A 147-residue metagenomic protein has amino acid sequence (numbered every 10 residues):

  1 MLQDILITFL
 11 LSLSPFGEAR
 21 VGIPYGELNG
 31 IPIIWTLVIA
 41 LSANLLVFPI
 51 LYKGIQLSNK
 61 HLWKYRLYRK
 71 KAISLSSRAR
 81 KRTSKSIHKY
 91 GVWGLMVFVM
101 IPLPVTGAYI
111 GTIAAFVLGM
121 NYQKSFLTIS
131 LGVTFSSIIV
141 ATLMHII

Functional and structural regions predicted by a protein language model:
M1-T8, N29-V99, M120-K124, S130 (+1 more regions): Membrane-interfacial helix-loop-helix
L13-Y25, P102-I113: Transmembrane helix boundary and interhelical junction motifs in multipass membrane proteins
L103-I129: Hydrophobic alpha-helical transmembrane segments and immediately flanking/interface helices in integral membrane
T134-I139: Aromatic-anchored segments of alpha-helical transmembrane domains
